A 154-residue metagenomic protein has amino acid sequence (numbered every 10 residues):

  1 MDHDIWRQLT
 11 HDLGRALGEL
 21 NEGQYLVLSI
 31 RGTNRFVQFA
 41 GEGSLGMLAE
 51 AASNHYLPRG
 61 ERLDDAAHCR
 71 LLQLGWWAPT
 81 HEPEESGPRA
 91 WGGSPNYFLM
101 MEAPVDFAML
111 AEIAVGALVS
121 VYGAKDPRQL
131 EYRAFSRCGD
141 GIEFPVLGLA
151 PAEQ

Functional and structural regions predicted by a protein language model:
M1-W6, T10, R89-Q154: Acidic, proline/glycine-rich low-complexity IDRs
D2-H3, R7-H11, R15-A40, E50-A51 (+3 more regions): Extracellular, modular beta-sheet/disulfide-rich ectodomains of secreted and cell-surface proteins
D12-Q24, L71, G75, A114-Y122: Hydrophobic, Leu/Ile/Phe/Ala-enriched alpha-helical segments that form helix-helix packing faces
G32-V105, G123, A134-F135, Q154: Intrinsically disordered, low-complexity regulatory segments enriched in Ser/Thr/Pro and charged residues
